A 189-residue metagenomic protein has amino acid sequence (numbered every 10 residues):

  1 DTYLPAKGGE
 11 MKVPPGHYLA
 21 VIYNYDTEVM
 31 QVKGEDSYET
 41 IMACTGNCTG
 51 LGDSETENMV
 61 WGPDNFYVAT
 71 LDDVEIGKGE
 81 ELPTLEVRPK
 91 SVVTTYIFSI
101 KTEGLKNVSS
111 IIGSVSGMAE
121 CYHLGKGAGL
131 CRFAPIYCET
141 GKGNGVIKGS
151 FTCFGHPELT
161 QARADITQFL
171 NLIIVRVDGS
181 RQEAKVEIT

Functional and structural regions predicted by a protein language model:
D1-G34, S109-I188: Tryptophan-paired
T2-S91: Short, low-hydrophobicity acidic/polar segments
N24-D26, I100-G104: A mature extracytoplasmic/lumenal domain signature
E80, S91-V93, K106, D165: Short, surface-exposed loop/turn motifs at beta-strand boundaries within globular domains
T84, T95, F169: A residue-level signal for beta-strand positions that form part of recognition/binding surfaces within mature
T84-L85, S99-I100, P157-E158: Short secondary-structure capping micro-motifs at structural edges
R88-K101: A short, Gly/Thr-enriched small/hydrophobic beta-strand-prone motif that recurs across taxa
